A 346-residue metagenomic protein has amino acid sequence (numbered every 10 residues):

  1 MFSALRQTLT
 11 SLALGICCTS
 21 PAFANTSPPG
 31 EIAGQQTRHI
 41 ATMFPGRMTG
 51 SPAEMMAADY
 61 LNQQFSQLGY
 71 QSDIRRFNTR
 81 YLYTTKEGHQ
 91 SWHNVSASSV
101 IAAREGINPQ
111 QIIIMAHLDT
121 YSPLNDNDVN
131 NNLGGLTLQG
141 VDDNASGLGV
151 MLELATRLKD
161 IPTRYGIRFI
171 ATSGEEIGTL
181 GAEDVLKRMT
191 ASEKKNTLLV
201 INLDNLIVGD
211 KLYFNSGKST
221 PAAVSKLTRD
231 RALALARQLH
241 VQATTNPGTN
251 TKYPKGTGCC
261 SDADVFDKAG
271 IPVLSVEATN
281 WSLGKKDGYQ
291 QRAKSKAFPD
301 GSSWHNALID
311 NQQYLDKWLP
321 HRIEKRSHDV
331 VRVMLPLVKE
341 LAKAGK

Functional and structural regions predicted by a protein language model:
T8-S20: Bacterial N-terminal signal peptides
N25-P29, A41-M55, K86-S91, L133-N144 (+5 more regions): Second-shell loop/turn segments in exported
I32-Q35, H39, P52-S72, S146-E153 (+9 more regions): Extracytoplasmic/secreted proteins, especially bacterial periplasmic and envelope-associated proteins
H39-E105: A non-catalytic alpha/beta surface segment that caps or lines the substrate-entry region of metallo-dependent hydrolase
G46-R47, Q71, N78-L82, I107-N108 (+6 more regions): Solvent-exposed loop/turn segments at secondary-structure junctions within structured extracellular/periplasmic domains
S96, G135-K226: Acidic/histidine-rich catalytic neighborhood of metal-dependent amide-processing enzymes
Q238-S261, N280: Short catalytic/ligand-gating loop segments at beta-alpha or beta-beta junctions within enzyme catalytic domains
L283-K346: His/Asp/Glu-rich mid-to-C-terminal helical/loop segments that flank catalytic regions of hydrolases
